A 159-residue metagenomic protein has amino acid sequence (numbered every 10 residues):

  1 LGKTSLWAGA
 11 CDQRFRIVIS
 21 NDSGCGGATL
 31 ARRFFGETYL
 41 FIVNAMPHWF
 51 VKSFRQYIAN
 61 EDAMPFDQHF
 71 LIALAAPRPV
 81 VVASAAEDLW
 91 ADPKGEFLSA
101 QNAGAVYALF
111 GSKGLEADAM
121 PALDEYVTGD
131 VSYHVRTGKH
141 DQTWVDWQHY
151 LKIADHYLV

Functional and structural regions predicted by a protein language model:
L1, S23-G24, A85, G138: An acidic- and aromatic-residue-enriched active-site/binding cleft used to recognize and process polar
G2-Q13: Short glycine-enriched nucleophile-adjacent loop and the immediately C-terminal alpha-helix near the catalytic center
S20-L71, E96-A117: Mobile cap/lid helix-loop segments that gate and shape the active-site cleft of serine hydrolases
L74-V80, V127-V131: Short, proline-enriched alpha-helix->beta-strand connector loops that line the catalytic pocket of alpha/beta-hydrolase
A76-P93, R136-K139: Conserved strand-to-loop "acid loop" that flanks and positions the catalytic carboxylate
L89-S99, T143-D146: Conserved alpha/beta-hydrolase "acid-adjacent" motif
Q101-V159: C-terminal catalytic histidine-bearing segment of alpha/beta-hydrolase fold enzymes
